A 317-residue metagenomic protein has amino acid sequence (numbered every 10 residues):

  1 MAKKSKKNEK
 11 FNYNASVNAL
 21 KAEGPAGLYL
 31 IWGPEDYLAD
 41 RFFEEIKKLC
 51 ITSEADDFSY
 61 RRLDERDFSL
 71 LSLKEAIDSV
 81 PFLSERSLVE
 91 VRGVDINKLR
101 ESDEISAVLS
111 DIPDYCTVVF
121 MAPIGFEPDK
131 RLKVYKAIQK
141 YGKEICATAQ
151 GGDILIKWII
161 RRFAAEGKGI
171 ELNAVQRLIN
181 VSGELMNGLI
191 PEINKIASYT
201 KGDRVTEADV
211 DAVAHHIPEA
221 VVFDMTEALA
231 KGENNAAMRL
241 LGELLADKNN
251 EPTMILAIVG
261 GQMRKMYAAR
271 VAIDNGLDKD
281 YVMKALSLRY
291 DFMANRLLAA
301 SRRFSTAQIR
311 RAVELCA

Functional and structural regions predicted by a protein language model:
M1-A317: Conserved beta/loop motifs at nucleotide-recognition and modification sites
